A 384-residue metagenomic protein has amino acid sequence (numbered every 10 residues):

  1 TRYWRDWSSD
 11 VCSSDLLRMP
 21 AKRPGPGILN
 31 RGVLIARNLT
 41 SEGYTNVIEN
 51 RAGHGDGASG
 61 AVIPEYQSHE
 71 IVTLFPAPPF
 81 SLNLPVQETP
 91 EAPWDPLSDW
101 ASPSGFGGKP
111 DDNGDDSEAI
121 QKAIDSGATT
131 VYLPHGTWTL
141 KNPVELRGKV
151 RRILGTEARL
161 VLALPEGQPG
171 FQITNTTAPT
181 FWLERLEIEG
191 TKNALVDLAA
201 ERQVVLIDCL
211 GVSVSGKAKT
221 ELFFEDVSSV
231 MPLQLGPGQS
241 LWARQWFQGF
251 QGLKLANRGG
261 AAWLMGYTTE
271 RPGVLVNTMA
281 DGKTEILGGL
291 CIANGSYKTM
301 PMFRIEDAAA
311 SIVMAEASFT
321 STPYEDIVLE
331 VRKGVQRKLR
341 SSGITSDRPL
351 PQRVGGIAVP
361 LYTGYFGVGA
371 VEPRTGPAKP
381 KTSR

Functional and structural regions predicted by a protein language model:
T1-C12: Single conserved hydrophobic/aromatic residue that forms the stacking wall/gate of nucleotide- or nucleobase-binding
S8, F171-L210: Parallel beta-helix/beta-solenoid
L16, A21, G43, L160-L162 (+6 more regions): Residues in short coils/turns that link rungs of repeat/solenoid architectures in beta-rich domains
R18, T40, E157, E187 (+6 more regions): A structural signal for beta-strand register positions
P26, G32, A158, P179 (+7 more regions): Small-residue (G/S/T/A) turn/hinge positions that recur once per unit in extracellular repeat modules
R31-V33, R37-N46, G55-P85, A293-R384: Intrinsically disordered, low-complexity serine/proline/glycine/threonine-rich regulatory regions
Q87-A119: Right-handed parallel beta-helix/beta-solenoid
S117, Q121-Q168: N-terminal extracellular ligand-recognition/capping segment immediately after the signal peptide
